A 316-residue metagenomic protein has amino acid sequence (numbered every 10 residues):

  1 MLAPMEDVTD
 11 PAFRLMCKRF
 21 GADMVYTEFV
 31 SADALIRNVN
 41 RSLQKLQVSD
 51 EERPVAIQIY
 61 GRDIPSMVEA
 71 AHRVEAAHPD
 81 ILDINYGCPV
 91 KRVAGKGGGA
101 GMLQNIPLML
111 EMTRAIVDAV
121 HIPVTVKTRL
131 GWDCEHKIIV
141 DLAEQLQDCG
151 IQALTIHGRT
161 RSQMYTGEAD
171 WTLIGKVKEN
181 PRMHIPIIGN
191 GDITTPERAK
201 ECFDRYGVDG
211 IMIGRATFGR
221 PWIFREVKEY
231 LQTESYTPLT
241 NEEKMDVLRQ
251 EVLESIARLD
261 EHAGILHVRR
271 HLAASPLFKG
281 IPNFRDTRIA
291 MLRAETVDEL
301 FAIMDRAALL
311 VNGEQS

Functional and structural regions predicted by a protein language model:
M1, E6, P11-A12, E111 (+6 more regions): Alpha/beta catalytic cores of nucleotide-metabolism and tRNA/nucleoside-modifying enzymes
M1-P4, V25-T27, V55-I59, L82 (+4 more regions): Hydrophobic faces of well-ordered beta-strands that scaffold small-molecule active sites in alpha/beta enzyme cores
P4, V68-L82, L103-Q104, L108 (+3 more regions): Conserved alpha/beta-domain cores
M5-D80: Glycine-rich, positively charged N-terminal anion/phosphate-binding segment
T27, I81-P89, Q147-G158, I213-A216: Non-cysteine beta-strand/loop elements that form the S-adenosyl-L-methionine
V30-I36, I64, G87-A100, I156-Q163: Conserved radical SAM core fold
P65-S66, P107, T128-D141: Active-site glycine- and acidic-residue-rich loops that bind and position anionic ligands or nucleotide-like cofactors
K91-L108, S162-W171, Q232-S235: Glycine-rich tight-turn/loop motif centered on a GG-T
